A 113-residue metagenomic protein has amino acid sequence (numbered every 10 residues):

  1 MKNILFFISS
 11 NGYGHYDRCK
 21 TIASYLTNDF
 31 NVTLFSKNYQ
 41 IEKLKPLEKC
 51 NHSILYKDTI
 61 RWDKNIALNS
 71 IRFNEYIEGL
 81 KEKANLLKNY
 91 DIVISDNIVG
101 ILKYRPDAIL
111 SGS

Functional and structural regions predicted by a protein language model:
M1-L5: Extreme N-terminal starter segment of soluble prokaryotic enzymes
F6-S10, Y25, V32-F73: Conserved nucleotide-sugar phosphate-binding/catalytic loop shared by glycosyltransferases and other
F7-K20: A short, glycine/small-residue-rich beta-strand->loop->alpha-helix junction that serves as a flexible
Y16-D17, L44-K45, L102-P106: Short glycine-/acidic-enriched loop or helix-start segments at secondary-structure transitions that form or flank
D29-T33, N89-I92: Short active-site oxyanion
S36-K37, S95-N97, S111: Short His-Asn-centered micro-motif
K64-I101: Conserved nucleotide-sugar donor-binding subdomain of glycosyltransferases
R105-S113: Active-site proximal beta-strand in glycosyltransferases
